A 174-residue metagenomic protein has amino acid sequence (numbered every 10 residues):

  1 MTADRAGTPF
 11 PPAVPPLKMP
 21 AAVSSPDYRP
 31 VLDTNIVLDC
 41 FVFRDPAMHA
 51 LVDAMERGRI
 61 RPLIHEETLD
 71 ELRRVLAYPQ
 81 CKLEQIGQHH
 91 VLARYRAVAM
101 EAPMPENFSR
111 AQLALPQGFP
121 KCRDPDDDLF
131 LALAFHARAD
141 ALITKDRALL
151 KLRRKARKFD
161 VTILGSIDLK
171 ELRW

Functional and structural regions predicted by a protein language model:
T2-D45: Metal-dependent nucleic-acid phosphoesterase active-site entry motif
D4, D124, F135-I143, R147-W174: Acidic, PIN/NYN-like endoribonuclease modules and their adjacent C-terminal/linker elements
V31-L32, M48-Q80: PIN/NYN-family metal-dependent endoribonuclease catalytic core
I36-V37, T68, F130, A148-L149 (+1 more regions): Alpha-helix capping/helix-boundary segments
C81-Q85: Membrane interface segments of multi-pass transport proteins and intramembrane proteases
M100-A141, K151: Active-site neighborhoods of divalent-metal-dependent phosphate/nucleic-acid chemistry enzymes
